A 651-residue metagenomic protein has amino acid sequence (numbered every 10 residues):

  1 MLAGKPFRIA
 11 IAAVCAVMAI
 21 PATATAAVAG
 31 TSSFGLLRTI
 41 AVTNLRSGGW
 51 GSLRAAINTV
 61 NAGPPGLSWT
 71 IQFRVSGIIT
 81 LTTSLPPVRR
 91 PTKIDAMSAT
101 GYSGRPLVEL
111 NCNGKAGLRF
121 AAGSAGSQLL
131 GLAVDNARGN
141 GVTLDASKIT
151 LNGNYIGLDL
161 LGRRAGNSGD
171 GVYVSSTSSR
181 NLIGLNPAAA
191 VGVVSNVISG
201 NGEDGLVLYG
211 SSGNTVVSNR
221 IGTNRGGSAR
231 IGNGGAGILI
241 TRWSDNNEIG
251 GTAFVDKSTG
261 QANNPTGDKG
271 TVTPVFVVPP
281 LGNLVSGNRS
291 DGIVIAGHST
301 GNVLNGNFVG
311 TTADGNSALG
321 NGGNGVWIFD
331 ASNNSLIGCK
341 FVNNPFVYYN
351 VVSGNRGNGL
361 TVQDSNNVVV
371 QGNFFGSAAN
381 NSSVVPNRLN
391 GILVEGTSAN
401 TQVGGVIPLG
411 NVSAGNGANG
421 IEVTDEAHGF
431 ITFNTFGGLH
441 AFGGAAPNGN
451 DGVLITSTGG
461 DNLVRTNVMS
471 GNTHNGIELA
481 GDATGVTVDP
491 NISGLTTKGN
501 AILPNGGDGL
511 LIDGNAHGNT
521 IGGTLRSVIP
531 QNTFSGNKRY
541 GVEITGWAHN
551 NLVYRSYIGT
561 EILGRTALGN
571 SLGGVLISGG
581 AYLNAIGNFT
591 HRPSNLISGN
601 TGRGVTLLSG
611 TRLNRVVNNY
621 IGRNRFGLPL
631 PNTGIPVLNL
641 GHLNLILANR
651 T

Functional and structural regions predicted by a protein language model:
M1-I11: Bacterial N-terminal signal peptides that target proteins for export
I11-P21: Bacterial N-terminal signal peptides
A26-S147, N152, L158-G169, Y173 (+20 more regions): N-terminal, post-signal-peptide segments of secreted/periplasmic proteins
N58, T80-K93, L107-Q128, D135-K148 (+14 more regions): Extracellular beta-strand-rich solenoid/capping regions of secreted or surface-exposed proteins that bind or remodel
T82-E109, T150-G157, L161, N181-G192 (+14 more regions): Beta-solenoid repeat scaffold
R89-R90, G123-S124, L129, A146-S147 (+32 more regions): Parallel beta-helix/beta-solenoid
D170, E203-D204, A236, S290-D291 (+13 more regions): Consensus positions within tandem repeat domains that build extended binding/scaffold surfaces
